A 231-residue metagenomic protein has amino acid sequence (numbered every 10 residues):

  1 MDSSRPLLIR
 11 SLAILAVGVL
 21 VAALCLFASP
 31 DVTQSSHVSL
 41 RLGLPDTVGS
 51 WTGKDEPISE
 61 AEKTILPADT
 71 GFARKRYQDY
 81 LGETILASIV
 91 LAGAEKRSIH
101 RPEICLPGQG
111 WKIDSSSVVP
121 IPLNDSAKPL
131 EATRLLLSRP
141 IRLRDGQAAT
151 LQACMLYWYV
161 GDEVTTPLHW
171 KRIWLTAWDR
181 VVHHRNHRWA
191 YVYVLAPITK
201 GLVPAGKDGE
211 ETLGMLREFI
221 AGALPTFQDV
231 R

Functional and structural regions predicted by a protein language model:
M1-L8: Short, Lys/Arg-rich N-terminal segment immediately upstream of the first membrane anchor
R10-L26: Hydrophobic membrane-insertion alpha-helices, especially the h-region of bacterial N-terminal signal peptides
G18-A23, L42-T47, K54-I58, P102-C105 (+1 more regions): A generic short-segment signal for beta-strand/edge and adjacent turn/coil regions
P30-V48: Alpha-helical transmembrane signal-anchor/signal-peptide segments
L42, E62-A68, W111, P122-S126: Short linear motifs in intrinsically disordered
L44-R74: Short extracytoplasmic
A73, Y77-F219, T226-R231: A cross-kingdom signal targeting lumenal/periplasmic-facing segments of multi-pass membrane and secretory-pathway
